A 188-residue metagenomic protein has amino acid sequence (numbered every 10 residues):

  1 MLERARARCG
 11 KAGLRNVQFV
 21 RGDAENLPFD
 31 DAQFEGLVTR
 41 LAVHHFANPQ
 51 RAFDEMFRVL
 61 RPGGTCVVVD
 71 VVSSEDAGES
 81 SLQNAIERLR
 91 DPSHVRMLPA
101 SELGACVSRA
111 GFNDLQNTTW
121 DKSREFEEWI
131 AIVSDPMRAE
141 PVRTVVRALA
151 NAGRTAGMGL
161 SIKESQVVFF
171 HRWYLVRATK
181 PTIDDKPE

Functional and structural regions predicted by a protein language model:
M1-N26, R51: Class I SAM-dependent methyltransferase SAM/SAH-binding core
N16-Q18, N113-Q116: Conserved beta-strand segments of alpha/beta enzyme cores
E25-G36: A short acidic, Gly/Pro-enriched loop at the edge of an enzyme's catalytic core that lines a small-molecule cofactor
E35-N48: A short SAM/SAH-binding and catalytic strip from SAM-dependent methyltransferases
Q50-T65: A short glycine-rich, Lys/Arg-flanked "PGG" loop and its adjoining helix->strand segment in the class I
T65-H94: Conserved class I S-adenosyl-L-methionine
R96-G111: Short alpha-helix
D114-E188: Conserved Class I S-adenosyl-L-methionine
